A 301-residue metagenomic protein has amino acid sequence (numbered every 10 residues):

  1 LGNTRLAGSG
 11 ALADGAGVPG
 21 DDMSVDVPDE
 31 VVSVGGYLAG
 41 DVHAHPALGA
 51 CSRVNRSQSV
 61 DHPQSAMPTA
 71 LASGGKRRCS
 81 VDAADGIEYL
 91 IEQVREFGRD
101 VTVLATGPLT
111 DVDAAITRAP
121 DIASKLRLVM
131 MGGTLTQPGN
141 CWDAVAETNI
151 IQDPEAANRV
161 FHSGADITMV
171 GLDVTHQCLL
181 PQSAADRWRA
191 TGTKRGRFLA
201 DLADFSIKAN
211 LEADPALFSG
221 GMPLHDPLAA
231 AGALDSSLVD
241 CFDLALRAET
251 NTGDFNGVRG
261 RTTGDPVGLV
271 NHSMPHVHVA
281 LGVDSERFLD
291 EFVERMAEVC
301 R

Functional and structural regions predicted by a protein language model:
L1-G17, A39, P46-R95: Glycine-rich nucleotide/cofactor/substrate-binding loop typically near the N-terminus or early in the first domain
G17, I151, E155, I167-R301: Conformational coupling and interaction surfaces
V18, M23-V27, V31-V34, V42 (+2 more regions): Hydrophobic alpha-helical signal/anchor motif
P46, V54, G132-G133, E155-R159 (+1 more regions): Short, surface-exposed, polar/charged, turn-prone segments marking secondary-structure boundaries
A66-P68, D111, H225: Histidine-centered active-site/metal-ligand motif
T69-S73, P138-N140, A209, N271: Generic signal for short, ordered secondary-structure residues within or immediately flanking folded domains
G75-H176, Q182: Active-site histidine-anchored catalytic micro-motif
